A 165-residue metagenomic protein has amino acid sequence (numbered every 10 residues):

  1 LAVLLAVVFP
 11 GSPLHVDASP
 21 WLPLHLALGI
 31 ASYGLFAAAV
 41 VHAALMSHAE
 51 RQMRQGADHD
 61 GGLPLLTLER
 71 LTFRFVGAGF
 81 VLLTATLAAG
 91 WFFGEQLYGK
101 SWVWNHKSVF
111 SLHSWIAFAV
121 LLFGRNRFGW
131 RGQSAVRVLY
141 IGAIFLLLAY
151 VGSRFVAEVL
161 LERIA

Functional and structural regions predicted by a protein language model:
L1-P10, G29-H48, E69-F93, H106-L160: Hydrophobic cores of alpha-helical transmembrane segments in multi-pass integral membrane proteins
P13: Gly/Ser-rich phosphate-binding catalytic loop and adjacent alpha/beta segment that cradle a phosphoryl group at enzyme
V16-A27, Y98-V109, A135, A165: Non-cytosolic membrane-interface motifs at loop->transmembrane helix junctions
A49-L68: Membrane-interface interhelical connector segments
M53-D58, G90-S101: Short acidic alpha-helical/loop segments enriched in Asp/Glu that coordinate divalent cations
